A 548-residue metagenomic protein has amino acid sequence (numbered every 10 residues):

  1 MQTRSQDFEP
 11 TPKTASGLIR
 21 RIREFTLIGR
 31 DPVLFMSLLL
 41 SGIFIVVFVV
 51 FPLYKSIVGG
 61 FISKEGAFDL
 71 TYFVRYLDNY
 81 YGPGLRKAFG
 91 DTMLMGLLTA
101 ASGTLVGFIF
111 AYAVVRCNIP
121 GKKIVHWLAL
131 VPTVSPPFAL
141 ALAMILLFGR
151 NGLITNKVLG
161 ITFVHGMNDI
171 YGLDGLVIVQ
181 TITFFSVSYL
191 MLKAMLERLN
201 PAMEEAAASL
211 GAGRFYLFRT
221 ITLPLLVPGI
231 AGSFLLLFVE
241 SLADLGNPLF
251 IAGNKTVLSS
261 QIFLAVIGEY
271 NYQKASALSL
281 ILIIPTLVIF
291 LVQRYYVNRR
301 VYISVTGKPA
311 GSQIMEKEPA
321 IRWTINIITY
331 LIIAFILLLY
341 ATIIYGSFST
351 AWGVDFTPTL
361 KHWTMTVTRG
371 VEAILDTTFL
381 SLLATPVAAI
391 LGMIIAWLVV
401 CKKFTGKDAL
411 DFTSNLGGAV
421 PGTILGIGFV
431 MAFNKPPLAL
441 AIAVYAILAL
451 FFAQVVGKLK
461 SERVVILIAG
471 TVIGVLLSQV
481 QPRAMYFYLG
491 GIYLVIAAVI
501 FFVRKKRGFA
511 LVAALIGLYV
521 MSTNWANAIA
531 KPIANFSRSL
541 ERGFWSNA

Functional and structural regions predicted by a protein language model:
M1-G29: Short, Lys/Arg-rich, polar N-terminal cytosolic tail immediately upstream of the first transmembrane signal-anchor
R21-T26, F68-Y80, P358-V367: A short amphipathic helical element positioned immediately N-terminal to and/or at the very start of a transmembrane
R23, L291-I328: Alpha-helical transmembrane segments of integral membrane proteins
R30-K64, Y80-E197, L223-G246, A275-Y295 (+2 more regions): Membrane-water interface segments at the C-terminal ends of transmembrane alpha-helices in multi-pass inner-membrane
I62-E65, D244-E269, G353-D355, S537: Glycine-rich helix-loop "coupling/hinge" segments at transmembrane-helix boundaries in multipass transporters
E65, E205, G213, R300-E316 (+1 more regions): Juxtamembrane inter-helical linkers in multi-pass membrane proteins
F68-D69, L192-E205, R214, L242-A243 (+1 more regions): Transmembrane helix boundary and interhelical loop/hinge segments in multi-pass membrane proteins
L210-A212, P224: Glycine/proline-centered hinge or cleavage motifs at structural transition points of membrane proteins
